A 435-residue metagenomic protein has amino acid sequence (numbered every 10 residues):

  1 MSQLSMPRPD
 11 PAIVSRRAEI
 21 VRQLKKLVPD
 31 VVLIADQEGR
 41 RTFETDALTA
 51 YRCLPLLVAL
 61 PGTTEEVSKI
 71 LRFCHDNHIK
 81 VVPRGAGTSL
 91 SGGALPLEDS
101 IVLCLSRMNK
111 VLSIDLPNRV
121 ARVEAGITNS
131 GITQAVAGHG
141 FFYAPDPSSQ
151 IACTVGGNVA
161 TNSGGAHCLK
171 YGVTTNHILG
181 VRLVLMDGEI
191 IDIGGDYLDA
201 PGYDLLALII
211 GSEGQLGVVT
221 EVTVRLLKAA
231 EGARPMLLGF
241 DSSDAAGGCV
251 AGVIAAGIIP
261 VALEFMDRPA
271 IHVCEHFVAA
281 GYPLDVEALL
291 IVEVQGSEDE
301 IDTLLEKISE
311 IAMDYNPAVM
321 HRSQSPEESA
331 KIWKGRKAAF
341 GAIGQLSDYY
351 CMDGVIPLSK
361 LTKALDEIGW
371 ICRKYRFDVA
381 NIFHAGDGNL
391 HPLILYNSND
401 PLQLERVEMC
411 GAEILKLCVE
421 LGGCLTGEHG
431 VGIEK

Functional and structural regions predicted by a protein language model:
M1-K435: Noncatalytic alpha-helical scaffold of FAD-dependent oxidoreductases
